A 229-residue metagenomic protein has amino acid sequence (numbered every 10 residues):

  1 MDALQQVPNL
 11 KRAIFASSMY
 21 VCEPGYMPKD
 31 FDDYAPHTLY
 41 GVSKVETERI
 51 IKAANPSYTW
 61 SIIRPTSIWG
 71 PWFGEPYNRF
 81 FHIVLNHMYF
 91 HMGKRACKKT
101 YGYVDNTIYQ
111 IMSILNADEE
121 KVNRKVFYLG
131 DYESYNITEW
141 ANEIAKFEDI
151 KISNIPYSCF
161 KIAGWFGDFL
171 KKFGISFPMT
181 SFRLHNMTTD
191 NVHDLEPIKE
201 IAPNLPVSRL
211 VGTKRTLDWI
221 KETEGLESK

Functional and structural regions predicted by a protein language model:
M1-L39, A53: Conserved Rossmann-fold NAD(P)-dependent oxidoreductase catalytic core, especially the SDR/UDP-sugar
V21-E23, S61-R79: Flexible, glycine-rich beta-alpha linker
A35-R64: Active-site Tyr-X1-5-Lys
G70, M92-C97, K125-S134, A145-K146 (+2 more regions): Glycine-rich Rossmann NAD(P)(H)-binding loop
F73-R79, G93-N116, R124-Y128: Substrate-positioning beta->alpha
F81-M92, I175-F177: A short C-terminal helix-loop "cap" of Rossmann-like NAD(P)-dependent dehydrogenase/epimerase domains
A117-P178, V207-K229: Mid/C-terminal beta-alpha module of Rossmann-like enzyme folds, strongest in SDR-family dehydrogenases/epimerases
K161-I201: A hydrophobic C-terminal alpha-helical subdomain
